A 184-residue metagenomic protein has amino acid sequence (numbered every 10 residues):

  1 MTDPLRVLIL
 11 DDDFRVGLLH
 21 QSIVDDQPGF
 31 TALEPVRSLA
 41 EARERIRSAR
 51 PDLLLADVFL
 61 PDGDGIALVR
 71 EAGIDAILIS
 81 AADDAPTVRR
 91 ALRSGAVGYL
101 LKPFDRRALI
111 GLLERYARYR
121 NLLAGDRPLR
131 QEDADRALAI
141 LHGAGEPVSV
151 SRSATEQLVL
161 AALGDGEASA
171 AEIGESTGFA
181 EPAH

Functional and structural regions predicted by a protein language model:
D3-V24: Conserved acidic segment of CheY-like receiver
P35-L53: Acidic, metal-coordinating helix/loop segments flanking the phosphotransfer/catalytic sites of two-component signaling
S38, D64-A67: Acidic catalytic/metal-coordinating carboxylates
D57-V58, S80: Active-site residues of response regulator receiver
P61: The feature encodes the CheY-like receiver
F104-A117, A124-D133: C-terminal output helix
D133-H184: C-terminal output/effector regions of signal-responsive regulators
